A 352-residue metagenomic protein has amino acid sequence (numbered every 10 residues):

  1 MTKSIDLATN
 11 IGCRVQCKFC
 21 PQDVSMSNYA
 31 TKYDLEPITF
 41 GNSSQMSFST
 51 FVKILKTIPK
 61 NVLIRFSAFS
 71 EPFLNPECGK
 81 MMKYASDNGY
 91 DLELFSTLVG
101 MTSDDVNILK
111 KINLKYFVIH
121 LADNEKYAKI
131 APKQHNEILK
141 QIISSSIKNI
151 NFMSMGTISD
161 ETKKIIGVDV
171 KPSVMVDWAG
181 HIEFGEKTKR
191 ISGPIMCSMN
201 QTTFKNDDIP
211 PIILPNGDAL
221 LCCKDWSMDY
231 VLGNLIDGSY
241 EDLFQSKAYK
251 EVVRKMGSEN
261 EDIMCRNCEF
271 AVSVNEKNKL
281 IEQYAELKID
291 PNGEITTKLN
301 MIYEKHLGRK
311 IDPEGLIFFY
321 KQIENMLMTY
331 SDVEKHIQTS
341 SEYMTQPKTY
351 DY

Functional and structural regions predicted by a protein language model:
M1-K3, D23, K32, K224-D290: Flexible mid-to-C-terminal extensions adjoining Fe-S/redox cofactors in radical SAM and related proteins
M1-Y116, A128, N275-E286: Conserved alpha-helical substructure of the radical SAM core
L7, I11-R14, I191, S258-D262: Processing junctions and N-termini across compartments
C13, C17-C20, C197, C222-C223 (+1 more regions): Short cysteine clusters
S49, N75-D207: Conserved AdoMet/S-adenosylmethionine-binding subsite of the radical SAM
I213-L214: Short, acidic, Ser/Thr-enriched surface-loop or helix-capping motifs
D218-A219: Hydrophobic "anchor" residues
E286-Y352: Composition-driven recognition of low-complexity segments enriched in small/aliphatic/hydroxylated residues
